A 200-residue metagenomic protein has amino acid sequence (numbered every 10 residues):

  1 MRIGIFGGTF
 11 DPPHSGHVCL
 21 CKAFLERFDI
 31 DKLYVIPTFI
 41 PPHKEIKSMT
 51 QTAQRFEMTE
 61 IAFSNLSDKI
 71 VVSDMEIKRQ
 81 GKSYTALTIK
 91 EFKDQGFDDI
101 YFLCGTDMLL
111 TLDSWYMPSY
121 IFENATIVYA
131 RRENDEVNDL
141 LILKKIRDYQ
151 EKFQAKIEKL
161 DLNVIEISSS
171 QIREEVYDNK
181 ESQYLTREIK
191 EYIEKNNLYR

Functional and structural regions predicted by a protein language model:
M1-R200: Nucleotidyltransferase catalytic core that binds NTPs
